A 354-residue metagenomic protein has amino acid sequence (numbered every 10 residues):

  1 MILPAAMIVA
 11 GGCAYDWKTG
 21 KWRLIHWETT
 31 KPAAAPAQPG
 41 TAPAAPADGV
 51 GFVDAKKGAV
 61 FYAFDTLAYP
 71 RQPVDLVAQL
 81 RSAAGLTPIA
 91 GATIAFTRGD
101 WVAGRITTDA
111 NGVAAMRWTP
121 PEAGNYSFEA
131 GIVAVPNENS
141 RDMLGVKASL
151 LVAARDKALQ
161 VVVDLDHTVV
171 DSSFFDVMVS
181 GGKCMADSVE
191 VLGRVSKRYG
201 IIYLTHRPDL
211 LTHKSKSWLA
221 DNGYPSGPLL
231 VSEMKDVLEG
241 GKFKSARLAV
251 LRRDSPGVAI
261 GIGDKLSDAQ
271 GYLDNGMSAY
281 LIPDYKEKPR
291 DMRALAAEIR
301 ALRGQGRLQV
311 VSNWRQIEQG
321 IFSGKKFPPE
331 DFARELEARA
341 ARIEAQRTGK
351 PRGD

Functional and structural regions predicted by a protein language model:
M1-A10: Bacterial N-terminal signal peptides
C13-S149, R342-D354: Intrinsically disordered, serine/threonine/proline
G91, A158, R198, S226 (+1 more regions): A general structural motif
S140-L159, L165, M178: Short beta-strand elements
L159-F174, Y272: Asp-based phosphoryl-transfer active-site loop
V170, I202, A279-P283: Short hydrophobic alpha-helical runs that function as membrane-insertion/retention elements
D176-I202, T212-H213, E239-K242: Short, acidic loop-to-helix structural element flanking the phosphoryl-transfer center in phosphate-processing enzymes
V177, L210-D354: C-terminal cap/substrate-recognition subdomain and adjoining C-terminal extension of metal-dependent phosphatase-like
